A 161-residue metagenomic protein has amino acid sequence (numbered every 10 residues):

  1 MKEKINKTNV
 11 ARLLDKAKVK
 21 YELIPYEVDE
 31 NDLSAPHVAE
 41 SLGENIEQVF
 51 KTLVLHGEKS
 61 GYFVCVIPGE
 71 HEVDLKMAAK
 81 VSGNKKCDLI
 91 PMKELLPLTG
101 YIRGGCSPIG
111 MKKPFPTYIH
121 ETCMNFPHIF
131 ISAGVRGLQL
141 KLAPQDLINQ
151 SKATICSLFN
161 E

Functional and structural regions predicted by a protein language model:
M1-E161: Extended, low-hydrophobicity, polar/charged segments
